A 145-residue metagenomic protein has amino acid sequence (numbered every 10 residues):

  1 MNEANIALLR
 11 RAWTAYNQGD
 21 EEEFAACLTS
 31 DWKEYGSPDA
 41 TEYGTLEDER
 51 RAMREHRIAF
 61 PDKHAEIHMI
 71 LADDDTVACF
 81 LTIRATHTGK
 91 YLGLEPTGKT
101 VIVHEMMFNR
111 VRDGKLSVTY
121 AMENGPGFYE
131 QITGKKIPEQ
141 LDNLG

Functional and structural regions predicted by a protein language model:
M1-G145: C-terminal and inter-domain tail/linker signature
